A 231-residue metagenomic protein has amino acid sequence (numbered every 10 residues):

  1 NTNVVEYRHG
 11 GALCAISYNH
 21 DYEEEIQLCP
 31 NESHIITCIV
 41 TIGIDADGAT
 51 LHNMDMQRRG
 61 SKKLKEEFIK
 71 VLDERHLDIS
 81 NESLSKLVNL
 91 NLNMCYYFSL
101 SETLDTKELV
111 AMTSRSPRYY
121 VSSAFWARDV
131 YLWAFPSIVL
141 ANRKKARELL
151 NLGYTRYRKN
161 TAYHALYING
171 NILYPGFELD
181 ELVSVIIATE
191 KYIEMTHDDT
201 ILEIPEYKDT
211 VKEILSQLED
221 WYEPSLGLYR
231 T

Functional and structural regions predicted by a protein language model:
N1-A124, T200-I201: Acidic/polar, glycine-enriched structural segments that form the non-catalytic walls/loops of the carbohydrate-binding
N19, L166-G170, T231: Conserved alpha/beta core surface patches that mediate binding of polyanionic ligands
H34, Q57-G60, L64, V121-L226: Aromatic-rich carbohydrate-recognition surfaces in CAZymes
F98, E102-L104, D220-R230: C-terminal ends of transmembrane alpha-helices and the immediately adjacent extracellular/lumenal or cytosolic loop
